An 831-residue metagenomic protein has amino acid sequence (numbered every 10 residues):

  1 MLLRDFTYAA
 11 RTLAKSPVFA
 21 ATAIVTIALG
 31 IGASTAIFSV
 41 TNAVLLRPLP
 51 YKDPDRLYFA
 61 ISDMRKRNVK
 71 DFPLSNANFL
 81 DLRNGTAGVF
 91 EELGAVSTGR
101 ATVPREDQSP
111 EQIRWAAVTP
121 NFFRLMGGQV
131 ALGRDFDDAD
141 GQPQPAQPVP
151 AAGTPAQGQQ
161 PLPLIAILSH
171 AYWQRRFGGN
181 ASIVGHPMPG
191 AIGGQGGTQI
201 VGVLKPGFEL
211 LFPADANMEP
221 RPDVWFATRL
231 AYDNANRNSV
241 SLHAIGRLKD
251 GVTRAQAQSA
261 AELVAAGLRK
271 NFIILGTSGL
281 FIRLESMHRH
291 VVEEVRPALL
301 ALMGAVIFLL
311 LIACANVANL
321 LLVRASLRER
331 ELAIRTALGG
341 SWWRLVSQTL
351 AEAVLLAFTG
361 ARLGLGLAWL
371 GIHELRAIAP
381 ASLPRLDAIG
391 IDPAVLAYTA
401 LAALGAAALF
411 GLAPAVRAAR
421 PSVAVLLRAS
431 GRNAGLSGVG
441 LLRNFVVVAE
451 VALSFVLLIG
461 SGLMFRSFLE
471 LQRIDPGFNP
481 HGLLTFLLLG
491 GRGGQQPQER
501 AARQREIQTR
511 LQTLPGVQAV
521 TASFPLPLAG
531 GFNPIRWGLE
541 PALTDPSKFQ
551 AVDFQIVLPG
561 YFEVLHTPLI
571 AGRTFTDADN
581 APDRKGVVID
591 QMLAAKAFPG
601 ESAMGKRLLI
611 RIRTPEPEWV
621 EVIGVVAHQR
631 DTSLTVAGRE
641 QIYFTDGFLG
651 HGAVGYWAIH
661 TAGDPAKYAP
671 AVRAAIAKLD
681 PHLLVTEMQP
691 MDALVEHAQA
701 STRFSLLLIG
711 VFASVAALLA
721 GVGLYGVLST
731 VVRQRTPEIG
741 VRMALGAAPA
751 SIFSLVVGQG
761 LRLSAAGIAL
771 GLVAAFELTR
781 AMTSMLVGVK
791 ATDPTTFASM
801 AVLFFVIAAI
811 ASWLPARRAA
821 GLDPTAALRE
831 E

Functional and structural regions predicted by a protein language model:
M1-A20, M287-V292, L320-S347, A351 (+3 more regions): Alpha-helical transmembrane segments of integral membrane proteins
M1-F19, Y51-K52, R65, S109-P110 (+11 more regions): Membrane-helix entry/capping segments
P17-V44, P48, A313-A315, A357-A361 (+4 more regions): Short, strongly hydrophobic transmembrane alpha-helices
I37-S62, T86-F90, Q129, N217-M218 (+7 more regions): Membrane-proximal juxtamembrane linkers immediately C-terminal to transmembrane helices
I37-V40, A318, V354-L426, L463-R466 (+1 more regions): Small-residue-rich transmembrane alpha-helices
L49-R100, V240-I245, E285, D475-R536: Membrane-proximal extracellular/periplasmic loop immediately following the first transmembrane helix
R100-A101, W115-L300, H373, G460 (+4 more regions): Mid-to-C-terminal secondary-structure elements that act as membrane-proximal/extracytoplasmic interface segments
A313-A357, V722-S764, I768, A781 (+1 more regions): Interfacial "coupling" helices/loops that link adjacent transmembrane helices in transporter permeases
